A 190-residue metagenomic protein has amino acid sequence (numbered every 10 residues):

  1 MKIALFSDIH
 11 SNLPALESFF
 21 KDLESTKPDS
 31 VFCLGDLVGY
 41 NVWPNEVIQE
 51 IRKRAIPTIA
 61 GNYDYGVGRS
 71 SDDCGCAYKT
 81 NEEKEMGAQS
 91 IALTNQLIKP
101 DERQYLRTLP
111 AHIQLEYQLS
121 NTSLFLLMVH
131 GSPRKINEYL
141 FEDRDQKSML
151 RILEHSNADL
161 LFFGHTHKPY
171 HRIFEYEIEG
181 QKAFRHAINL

Functional and structural regions predicted by a protein language model:
M1-A4, Q114-L127, F184: Beta-strand-turn-beta hairpins that frame and shape the catalytic cleft of phosphate-ester-processing enzymes
M1-I56: N-terminal active-site segment of His-dependent metallophosphoesterases
F6-S7, V31-D36, P57-N62, V129 (+2 more regions): Active-site neighborhood of phospho(di)ester-bond hydrolases with catalytic His/Asp-centered motifs
H10-A15, G39-V42, Y63-G68, R134 (+1 more regions): Active-site environment of divalent metal-dependent phosphoester hydrolases
E17-S18, P44-E46, S71-D72, L140-F141 (+1 more regions): Short amphipathic alpha-helical segments
V47, R54-L115, S123, L140-N157: Active-site neighborhood of divalent metal-dependent phosphoester bond hydrolases
K84-E85, L127-R134: Short, basic/glycine-rich phosphate-binding loops at helix/coil junctions that contact nucleotide phosphates
D143-L190: Conserved beta-sheet core of the metallophosphoesterase superfamily
